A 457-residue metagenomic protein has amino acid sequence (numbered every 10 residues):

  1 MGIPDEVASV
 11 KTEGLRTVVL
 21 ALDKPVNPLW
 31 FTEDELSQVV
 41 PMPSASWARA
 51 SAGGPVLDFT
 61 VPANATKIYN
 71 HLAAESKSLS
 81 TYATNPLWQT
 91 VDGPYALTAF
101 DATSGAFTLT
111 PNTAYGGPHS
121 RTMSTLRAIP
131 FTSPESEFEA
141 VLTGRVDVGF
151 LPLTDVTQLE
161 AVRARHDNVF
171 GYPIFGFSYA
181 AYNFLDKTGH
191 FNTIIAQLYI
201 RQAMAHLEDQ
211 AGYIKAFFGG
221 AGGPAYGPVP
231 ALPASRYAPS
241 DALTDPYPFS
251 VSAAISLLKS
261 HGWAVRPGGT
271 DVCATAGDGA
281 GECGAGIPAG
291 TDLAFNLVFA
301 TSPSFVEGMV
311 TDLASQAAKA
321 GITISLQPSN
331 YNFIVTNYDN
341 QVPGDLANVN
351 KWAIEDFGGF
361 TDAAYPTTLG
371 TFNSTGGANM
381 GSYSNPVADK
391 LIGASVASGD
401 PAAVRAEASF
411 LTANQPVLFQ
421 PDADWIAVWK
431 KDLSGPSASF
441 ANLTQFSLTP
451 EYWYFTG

Functional and structural regions predicted by a protein language model:
G2-L72: Surface-exposed binding/hinge segments that line and control ligand-binding clefts or catalytic entry sites
V18-V19, G93-T98, G105-T108, S124-I129 (+2 more regions): Short, well-ordered beta-strand elements
E33, K215, W263-A300, N348-K351 (+2 more regions): Bilobed periplasmic-binding protein-like "clamshell/Venus-flytrap" ligand-binding domains
A83-P86, A106-L159, T323: Ligand-site clamp/hinge motif
T108-T110, I195-S315, A406: Append "and occasionally in soluble cytosolic enzymes with long acidic Gly/Pro-rich linkers
T110-A114, F177-A203, A216, D422: A bilobed periplasmic-binding-protein/Venus flytrap-type ligand-binding module shared by bacterial periplasmic
V141-L142, V146-V148, L297, S315-A378 (+2 more regions): Periplasmic binding protein-like
F372, A427-G457: Long beta-strand-rich cores associated with HINT superfamily self-processing modules
